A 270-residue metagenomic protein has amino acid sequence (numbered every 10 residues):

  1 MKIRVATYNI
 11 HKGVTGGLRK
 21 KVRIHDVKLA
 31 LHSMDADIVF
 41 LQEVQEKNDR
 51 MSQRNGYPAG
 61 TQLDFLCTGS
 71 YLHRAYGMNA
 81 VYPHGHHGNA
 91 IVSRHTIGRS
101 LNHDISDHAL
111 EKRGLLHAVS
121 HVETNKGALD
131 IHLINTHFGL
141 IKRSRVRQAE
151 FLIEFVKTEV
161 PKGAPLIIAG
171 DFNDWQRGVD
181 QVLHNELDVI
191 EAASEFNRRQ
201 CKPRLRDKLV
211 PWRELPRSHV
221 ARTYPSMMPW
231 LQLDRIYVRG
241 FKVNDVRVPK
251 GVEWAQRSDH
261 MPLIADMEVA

Functional and structural regions predicted by a protein language model:
M1-I38, G69, H73-Y76, A80-A270: Active-site regions of metal-assisted phosphoester/phosphodiester hydrolases, unifying DNase/endonuclease modules
T15-K21, N48-A59: Short, flexible/disordered intra-domain loops and linkers
V39-E43: Acidic beta-strand-to-loop metal/phosphate-binding motif
V44, D49, F241: Flexible loop residues that form catalytic and substrate-binding hotspots at small-molecule/glycan-binding clefts
G60-L63, Q181: Short, surface-exposed alpha-helical segments at coil->helix boundaries
